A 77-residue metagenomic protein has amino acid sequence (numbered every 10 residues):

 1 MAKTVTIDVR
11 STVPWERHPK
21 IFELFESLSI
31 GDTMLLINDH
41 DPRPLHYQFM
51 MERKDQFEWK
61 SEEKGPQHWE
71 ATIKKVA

Functional and structural regions predicted by a protein language model:
A2-A77: Positively charged, polar, low-complexity stretches
